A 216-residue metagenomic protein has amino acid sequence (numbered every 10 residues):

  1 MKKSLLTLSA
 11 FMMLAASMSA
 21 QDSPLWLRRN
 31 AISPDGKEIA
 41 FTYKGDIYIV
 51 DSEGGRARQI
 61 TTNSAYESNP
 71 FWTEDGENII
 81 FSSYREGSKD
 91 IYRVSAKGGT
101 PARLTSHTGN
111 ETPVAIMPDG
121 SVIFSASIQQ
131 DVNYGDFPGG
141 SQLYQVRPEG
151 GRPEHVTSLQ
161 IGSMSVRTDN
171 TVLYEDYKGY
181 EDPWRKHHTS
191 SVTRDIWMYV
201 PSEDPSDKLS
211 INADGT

Functional and structural regions predicted by a protein language model:
M1-D22: Bacterial Sec-dependent N-terminal signal peptides
S9-M12, W72, S82: Compositionally biased, low-structure terminal segments
D22-G36: Short N-terminal segments immediately surrounding and downstream of signal-peptide cleavage
D22-P24, A40-Y48, R56, T61-E67 (+9 more regions): A flexible loop/linker signature enriched in serine peptidases of the S9 family
D51: Periplasmic/extracellular electron-transfer cofactor-ligation site, primarily the c-type cytochrome heme-c attachment
T73-E77: Conserved phosphate-binding and hydrolysis motifs of nucleotide-dependent enzymes
